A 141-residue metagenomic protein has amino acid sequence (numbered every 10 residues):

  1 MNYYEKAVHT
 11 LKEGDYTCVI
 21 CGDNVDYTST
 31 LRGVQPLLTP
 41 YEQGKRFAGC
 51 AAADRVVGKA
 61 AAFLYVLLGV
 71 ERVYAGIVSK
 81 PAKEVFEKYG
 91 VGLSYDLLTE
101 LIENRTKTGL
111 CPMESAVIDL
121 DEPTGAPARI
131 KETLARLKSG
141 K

Functional and structural regions predicted by a protein language model:
M1-G76, L98, E103-M113: Conserved mixed alpha/beta catalytic, RNA-binding, or beta-rich assembly cores of soluble enzyme, regulatory
L68-E71, K83-K141: C-terminal binding/interaction regions
I77-P81: Short, polar loop motifs at secondary-structure junctions
